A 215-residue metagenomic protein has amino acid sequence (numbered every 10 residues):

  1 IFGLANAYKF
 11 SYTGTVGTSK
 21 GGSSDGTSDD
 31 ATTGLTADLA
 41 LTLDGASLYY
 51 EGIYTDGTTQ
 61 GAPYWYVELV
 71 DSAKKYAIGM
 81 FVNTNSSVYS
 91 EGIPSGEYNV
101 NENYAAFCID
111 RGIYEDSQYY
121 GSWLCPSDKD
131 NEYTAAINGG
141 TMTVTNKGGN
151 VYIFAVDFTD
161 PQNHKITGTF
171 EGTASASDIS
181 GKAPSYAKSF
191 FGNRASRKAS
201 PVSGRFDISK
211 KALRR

Functional and structural regions predicted by a protein language model:
F2-D44, F81-T84, G139, D157-R215: Edge beta-strand at a domain terminus
G3-L4, K9-S11, S47-T143, S196 (+1 more regions): Surface-exposed helix/loop patches within compact recognition domains
G92-P94, Y152-V156: N-terminal glycine/threonine-rich, aromatic-flanked beta-hairpin/loop signature
V144-Y152: A short, structured loop/turn motif at beta-sheet edges
